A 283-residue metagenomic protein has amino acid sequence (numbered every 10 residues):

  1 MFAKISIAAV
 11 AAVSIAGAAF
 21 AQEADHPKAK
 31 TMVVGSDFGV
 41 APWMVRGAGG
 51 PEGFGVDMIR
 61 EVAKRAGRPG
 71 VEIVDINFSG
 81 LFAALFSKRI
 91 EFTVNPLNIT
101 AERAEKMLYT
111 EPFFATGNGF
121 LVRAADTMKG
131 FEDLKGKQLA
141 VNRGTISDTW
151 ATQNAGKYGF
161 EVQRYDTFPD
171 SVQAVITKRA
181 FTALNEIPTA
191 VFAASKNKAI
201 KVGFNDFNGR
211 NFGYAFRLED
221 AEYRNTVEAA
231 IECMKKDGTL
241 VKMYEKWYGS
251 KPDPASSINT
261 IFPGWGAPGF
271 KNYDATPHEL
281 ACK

Functional and structural regions predicted by a protein language model:
F20-G50, F86, T127-M128, E132-Q138 (+2 more regions): Immediate post-signal peptide segment of exported/extracytoplasmic ligand-binding proteins
Q22-P96: Extracytoplasmic small-molecule ligand-binding "clamshell" domains of the periplasmic binding protein/Venus flytrap
V33-A41, P51-K64, N98, G119-F168 (+3 more regions): Bilobed "Venus flytrap"/periplasmic-binding protein-like clamshell domains and structurally analogous long
D37-F38, F114-V122, V191-I231, K251-Y273 (+2 more regions): Periplasmic-binding protein-like
G53-A66, E132-D133, K137-Q138, R143-I146 (+1 more regions): Extended ligand-binding regions for polar small-molecule ligands
R60, K64, E72-D133, K201 (+1 more regions): Acidic, polar ligand-binding/catalytic clefts
V71-A83, D126, V162-T177, R210: Short helix-initiation/N-cap motifs at beta->coil->alpha
G80-A83, N95-E105, T152-Q153, A174-T177 (+1 more regions): A ligand-binding cleft/hinge motif common to bilobed small-molecule-binding domains
